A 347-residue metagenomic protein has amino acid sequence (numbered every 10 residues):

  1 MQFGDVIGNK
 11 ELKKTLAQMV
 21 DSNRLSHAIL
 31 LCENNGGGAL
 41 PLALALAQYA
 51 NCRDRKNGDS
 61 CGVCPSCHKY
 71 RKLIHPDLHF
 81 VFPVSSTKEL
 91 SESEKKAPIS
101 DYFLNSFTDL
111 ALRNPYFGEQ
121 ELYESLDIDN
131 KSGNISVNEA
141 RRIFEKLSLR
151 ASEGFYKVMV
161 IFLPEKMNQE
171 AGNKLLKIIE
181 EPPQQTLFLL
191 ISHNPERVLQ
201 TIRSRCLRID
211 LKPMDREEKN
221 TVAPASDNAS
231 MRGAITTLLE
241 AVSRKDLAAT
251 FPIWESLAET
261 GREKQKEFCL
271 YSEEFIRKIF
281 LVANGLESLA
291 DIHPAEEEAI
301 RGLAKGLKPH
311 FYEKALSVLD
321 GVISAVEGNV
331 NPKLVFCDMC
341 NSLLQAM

Functional and structural regions predicted by a protein language model:
Q2-E170: Clamp-loader machinery-focused feature within the broader ASCE/P-loop NTPase space
Q2-G58, P65-K69, E181-M347: Charged, glycine-rich active-site and insertion segments that engage polyanionic ligands
L112-Y116, S132-G133, V137-A140, S148 (+5 more regions): N-proximal short alpha-helices
E145, K177, S204: Conserved adenine-binding aromatic site and its adjacent loop/helix in ATP-hydrolyzing domains
S148, N173-L187: Conserved catalytic/switch belt of AAA+ P-loop NTPases
V158-F162, L175, T186-S192: Structural recognition of the conserved hydrophobic beta-strand(s) that form the central parallel beta-sheet of P-loop
Q169-N173, K266: Conserved strand-to-helix beginnings and helix N-cap segments that scaffold or border functional pockets
